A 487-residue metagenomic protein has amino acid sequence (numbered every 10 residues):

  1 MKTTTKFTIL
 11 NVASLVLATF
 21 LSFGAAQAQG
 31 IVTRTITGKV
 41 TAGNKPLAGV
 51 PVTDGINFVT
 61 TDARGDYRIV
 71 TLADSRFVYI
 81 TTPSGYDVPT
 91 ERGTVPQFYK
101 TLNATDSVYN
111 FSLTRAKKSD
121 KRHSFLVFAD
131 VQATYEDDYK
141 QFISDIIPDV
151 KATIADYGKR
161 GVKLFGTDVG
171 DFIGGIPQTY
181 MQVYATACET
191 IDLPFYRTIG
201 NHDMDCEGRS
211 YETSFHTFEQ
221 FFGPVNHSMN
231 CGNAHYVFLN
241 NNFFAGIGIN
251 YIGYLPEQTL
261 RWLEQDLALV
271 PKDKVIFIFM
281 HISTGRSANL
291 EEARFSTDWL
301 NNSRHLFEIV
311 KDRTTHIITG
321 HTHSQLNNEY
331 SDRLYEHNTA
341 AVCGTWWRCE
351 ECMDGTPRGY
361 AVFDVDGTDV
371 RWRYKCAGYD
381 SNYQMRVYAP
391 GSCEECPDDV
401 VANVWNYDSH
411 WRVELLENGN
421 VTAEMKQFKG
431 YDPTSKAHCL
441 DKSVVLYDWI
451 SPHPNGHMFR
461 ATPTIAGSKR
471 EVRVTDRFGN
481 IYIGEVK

Functional and structural regions predicted by a protein language model:
I31-A48: Structural motif
I31-T35, Y86-T179: N-terminal active-site segment of His-dependent metallophosphoesterases
V50-D54, F77-V78, V413-L415: Hydrophobic beta-strand segments
T53-T71, M425-Q427: Short, acidic Ser/Thr/Gly-rich low-complexity loop/linker segments typical of extracellular and cell-surface proteins
S84-T90, P96-T101, Q178-V270, A293-H316 (+2 more regions): Extended active-site neighborhood of metal-dependent phosphoesterases/phosphodiesterases
L267-A293: Short acidic, glycine-rich surface-loop motifs adjacent to enzyme active sites
L334-Y407, W411-N418, H453-I465, K469-K487: Binuclear metal-dependent phosphoesterase catalytic core
D432-A461: Aromatic sugar-binding surface patches on proteins that engage polysaccharides or sugar-phosphate polymers
